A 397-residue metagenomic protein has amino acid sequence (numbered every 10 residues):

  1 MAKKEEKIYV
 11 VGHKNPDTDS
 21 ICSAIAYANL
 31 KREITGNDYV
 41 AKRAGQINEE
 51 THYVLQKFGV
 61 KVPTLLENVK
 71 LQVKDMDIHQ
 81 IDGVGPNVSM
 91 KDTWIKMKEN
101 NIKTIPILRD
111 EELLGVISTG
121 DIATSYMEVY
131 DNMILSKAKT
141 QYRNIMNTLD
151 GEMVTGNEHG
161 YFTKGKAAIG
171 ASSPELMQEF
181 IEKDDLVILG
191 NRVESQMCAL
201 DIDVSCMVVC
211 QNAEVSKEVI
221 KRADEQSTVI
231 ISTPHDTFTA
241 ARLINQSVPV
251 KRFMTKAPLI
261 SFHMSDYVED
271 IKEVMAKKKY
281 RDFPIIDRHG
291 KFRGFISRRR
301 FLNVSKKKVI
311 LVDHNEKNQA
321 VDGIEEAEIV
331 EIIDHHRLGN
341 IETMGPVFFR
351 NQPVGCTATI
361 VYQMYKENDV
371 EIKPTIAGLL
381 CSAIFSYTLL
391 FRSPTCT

Functional and structural regions predicted by a protein language model:
M1, T51, Y142-I145, A240-I244: Generic structural signal of hydrophobic/aromatic residues within well-ordered alpha-helices of folded domains
M1-T104, R109-L114, G120-S125, Q246-T397: Replace "Mg2+/Mn2+-dependent" with "divalent metal-dependent
E50, K70-L71, G170-F253: Feature captures the catalytic cores and cofactor-binding loops of soluble hydro-lyases/lyases that act on carboxylate
L65-D75, K137-R143, T237-T239: Short linear loop/turn motifs
G115-L186, A257-M264, A276-K278: Non-catalytic interface/targeting segments
I117, E214, E218, C356: Charged, alpha-helix-enriched surfaces in structured cytosolic catalytic cores of large nucleotide-utilizing machines
S118-D121, Y126-S136, V193, S227 (+2 more regions): Beta-strand/loop-dominated core regions that host nucleotide or nucleotide-derived cofactor-binding catalytic loops
D131-I134, V204-E214, E218-S227, K308-H314 (+3 more regions): A signal for specific C-terminal beta-sheet/loop modules enriched in small/flexible residues with GP/PG/PP motifs
